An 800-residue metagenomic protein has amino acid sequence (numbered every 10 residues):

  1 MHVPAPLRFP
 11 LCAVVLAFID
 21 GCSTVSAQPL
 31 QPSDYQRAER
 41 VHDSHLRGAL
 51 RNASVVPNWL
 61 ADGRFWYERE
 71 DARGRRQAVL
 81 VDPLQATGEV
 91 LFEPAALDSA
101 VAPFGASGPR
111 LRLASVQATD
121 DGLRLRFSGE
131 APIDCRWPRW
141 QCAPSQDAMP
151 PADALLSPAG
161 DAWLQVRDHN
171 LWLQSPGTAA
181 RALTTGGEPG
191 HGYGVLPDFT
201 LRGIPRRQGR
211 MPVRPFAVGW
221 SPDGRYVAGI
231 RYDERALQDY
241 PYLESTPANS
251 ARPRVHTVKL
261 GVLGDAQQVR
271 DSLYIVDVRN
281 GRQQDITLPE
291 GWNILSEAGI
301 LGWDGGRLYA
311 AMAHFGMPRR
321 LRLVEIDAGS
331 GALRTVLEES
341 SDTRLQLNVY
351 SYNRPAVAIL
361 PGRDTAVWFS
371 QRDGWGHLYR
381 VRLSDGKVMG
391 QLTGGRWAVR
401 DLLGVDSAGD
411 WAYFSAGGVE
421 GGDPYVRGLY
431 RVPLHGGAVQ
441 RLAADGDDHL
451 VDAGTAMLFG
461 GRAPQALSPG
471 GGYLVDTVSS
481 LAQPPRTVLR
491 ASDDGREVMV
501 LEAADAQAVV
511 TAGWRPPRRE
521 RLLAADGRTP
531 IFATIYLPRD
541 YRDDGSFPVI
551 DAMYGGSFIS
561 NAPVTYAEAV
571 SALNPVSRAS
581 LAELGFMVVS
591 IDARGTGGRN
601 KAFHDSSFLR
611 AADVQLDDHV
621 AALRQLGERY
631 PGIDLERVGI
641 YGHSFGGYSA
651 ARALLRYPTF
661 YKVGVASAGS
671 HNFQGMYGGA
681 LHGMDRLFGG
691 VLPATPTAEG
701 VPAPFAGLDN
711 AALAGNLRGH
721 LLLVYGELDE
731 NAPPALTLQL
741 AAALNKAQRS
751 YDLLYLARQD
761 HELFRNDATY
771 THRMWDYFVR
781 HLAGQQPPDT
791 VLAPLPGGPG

Functional and structural regions predicted by a protein language model:
M1-L7: N-terminal secretory signal peptides that target proteins for export/translocation
P4, Q36, V500-L501: Hydrophobic alpha-helical segments with strong N-terminal bias
F9, A13, S23, A27-G460 (+6 more regions): Beta-propeller folds
G63, G305, A311, G409 (+2 more regions): Serine-hydrolase catalytic core recognition
